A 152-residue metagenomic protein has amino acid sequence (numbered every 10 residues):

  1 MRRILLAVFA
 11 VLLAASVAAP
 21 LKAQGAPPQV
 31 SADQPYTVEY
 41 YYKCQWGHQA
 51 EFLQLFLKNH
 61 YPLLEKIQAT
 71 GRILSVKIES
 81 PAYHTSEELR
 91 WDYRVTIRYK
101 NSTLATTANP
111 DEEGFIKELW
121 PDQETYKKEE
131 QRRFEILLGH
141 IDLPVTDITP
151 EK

Functional and structural regions predicted by a protein language model:
M1-I4, A18: Positively charged n-region of N-terminal signal peptides that target proteins for export
A7-S16: Bacterial N-terminal signal peptides
V17-A23: Sec/Tat signal peptide C-region and signal peptidase I cleavage site
G25-S31, K66-L74, E88-R90, T96-V145: An amphipathic, aromatic/His-enriched active-site/gating alpha helix that lines ligand/cofactor pockets
A32-G47: Acidic/histidine-rich, surface-exposed loop or edge segments in extracytoplasmic proteins
Y40, F52, V95, A105: Hydrophobic pocket/interface hotspot
H48-S75: Short amphipathic alpha-helical segments
E79-H84: A cross-kingdom feature marking solvent-exposed beta-strand/loop segments within repeated, beta-rich binding/scaffold
